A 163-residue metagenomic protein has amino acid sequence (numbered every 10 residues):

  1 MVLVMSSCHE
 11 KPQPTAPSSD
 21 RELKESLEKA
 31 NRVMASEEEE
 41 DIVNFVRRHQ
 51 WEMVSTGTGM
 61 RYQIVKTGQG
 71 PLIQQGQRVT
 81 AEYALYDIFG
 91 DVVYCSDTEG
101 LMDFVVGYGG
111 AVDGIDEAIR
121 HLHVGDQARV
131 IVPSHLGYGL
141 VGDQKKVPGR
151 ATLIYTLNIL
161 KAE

Functional and structural regions predicted by a protein language model:
M1-C8: Sec-dependent bacterial lipoprotein signal peptides
C8-E163: Cross-family detector of peptidyl-prolyl cis-trans isomerase
